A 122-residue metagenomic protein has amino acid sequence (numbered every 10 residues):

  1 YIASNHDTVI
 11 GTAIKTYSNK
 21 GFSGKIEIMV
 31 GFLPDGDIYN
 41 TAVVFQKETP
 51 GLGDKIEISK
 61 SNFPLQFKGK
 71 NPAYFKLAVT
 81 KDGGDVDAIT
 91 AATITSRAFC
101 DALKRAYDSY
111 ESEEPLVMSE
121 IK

Functional and structural regions predicted by a protein language model:
Y1-K122: Flexible, solvent-exposed loop/hinge segments and secondary-structure transition points
